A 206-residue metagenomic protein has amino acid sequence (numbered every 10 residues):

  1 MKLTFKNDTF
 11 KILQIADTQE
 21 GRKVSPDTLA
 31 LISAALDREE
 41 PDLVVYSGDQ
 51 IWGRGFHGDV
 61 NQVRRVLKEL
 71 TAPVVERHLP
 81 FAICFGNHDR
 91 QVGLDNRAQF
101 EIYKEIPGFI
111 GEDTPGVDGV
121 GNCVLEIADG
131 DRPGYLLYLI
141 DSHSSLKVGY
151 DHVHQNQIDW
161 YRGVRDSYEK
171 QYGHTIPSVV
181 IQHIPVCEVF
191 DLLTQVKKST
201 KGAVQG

Functional and structural regions predicted by a protein language model:
M1-E69: N-terminal active-site segment of His-dependent metallophosphoesterases
T4, R65-T175, K201-Q205: Extended active-site neighborhood of metal-dependent phosphoesterases/phosphodiesterases
T9-Q19, G134-S144, I181: Active-site-proximal beta-strand elements of phosphoester/diester hydrolases
L13-A16, V44-D49, P80-N87, V179-Q182: Active-site neighborhood of phospho(di)ester-bond hydrolases with catalytic His/Asp-centered motifs
G21-K23, W52-G55, I83-D95, S145-V148 (+1 more regions): Active-site environment of divalent metal-dependent phosphoester hydrolases
R22-T28, A34, Y46, I51 (+5 more regions): Generic marker of "main functional regions" within proteins
T28-A30, D59-Q62, N96-F100, V153 (+1 more regions): Short, glycine/charged-enriched secondary-structure capping and boundary segments
V63, G173-G206: Active-site-proximal segments of metal-dependent phosphoesterases and phosphodiesterases across multiple
